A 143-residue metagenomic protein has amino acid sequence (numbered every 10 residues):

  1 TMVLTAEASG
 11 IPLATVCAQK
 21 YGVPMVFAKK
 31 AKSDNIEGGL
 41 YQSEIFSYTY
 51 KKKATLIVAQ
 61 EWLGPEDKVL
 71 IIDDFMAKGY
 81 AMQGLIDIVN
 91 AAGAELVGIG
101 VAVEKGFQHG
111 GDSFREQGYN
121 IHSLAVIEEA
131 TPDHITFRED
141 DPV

Functional and structural regions predicted by a protein language model:
T1, D67, V97: Conserved acidic residues
T1-E7: Short glycine-rich phosphate-binding loop at a beta-alpha junction
G10-A14, F107-H109: Short, well-ordered alpha-helical microsegments
P12-Y21, I86: Short Gly/Thr/Asp-enriched flexible loops that form oxyanion-binding sites at enzyme active sites
G22-V69, I135-P142: Short, glycine/charge-rich flexible loops or terminal/linker lids adjacent to PRPP-binding catalytic cores
F75-M82: Acidic, divalent-metal-coordinating active-site segment for phosphoryl/phosphodiester hydrolysis, typified by short
G84-V143: PRPP-dependent phosphoribosyltransferase catalytic core
